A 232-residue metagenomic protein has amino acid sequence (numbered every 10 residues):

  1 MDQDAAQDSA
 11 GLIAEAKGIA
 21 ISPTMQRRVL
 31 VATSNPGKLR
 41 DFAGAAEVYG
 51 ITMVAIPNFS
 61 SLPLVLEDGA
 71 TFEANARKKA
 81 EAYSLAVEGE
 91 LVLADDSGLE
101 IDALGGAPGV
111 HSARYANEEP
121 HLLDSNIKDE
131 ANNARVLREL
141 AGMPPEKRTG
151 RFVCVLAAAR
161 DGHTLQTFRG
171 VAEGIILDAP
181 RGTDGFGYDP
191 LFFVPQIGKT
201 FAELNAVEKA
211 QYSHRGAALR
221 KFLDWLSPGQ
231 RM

Functional and structural regions predicted by a protein language model:
D2-D4, D8: Intrinsic-disorder-associated, low-complexity terminal segments enriched in Asp/Asn/His/Tyr and depleted of Lys/Arg
A16-L30, P36-M232: Anionic-ligand binding patches
